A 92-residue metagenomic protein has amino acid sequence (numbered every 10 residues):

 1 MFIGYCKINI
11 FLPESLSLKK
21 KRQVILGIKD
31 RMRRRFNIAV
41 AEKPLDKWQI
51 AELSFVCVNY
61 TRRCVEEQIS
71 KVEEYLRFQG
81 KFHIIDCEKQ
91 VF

Functional and structural regions predicted by a protein language model:
I3, E42-T61, Q90: Short, charge-patterned binding micro-sites
G4-E14, L18: Short glycine-/aliphatic-rich beta-strand segments at the starts of folded cytosolic domains
I10-E14, R34, N59: Beta-strand elements of well-folded, non-transmembrane domains
K21: C-terminal binding/interaction regions
G27-R31, F36, E73-K81: A common structural junction motif
N37-K43, H83-C87: A short linear hydrophobic-aromatic micro-motif
V58-F92: C-terminal structural segments of small proteins and small subunits
